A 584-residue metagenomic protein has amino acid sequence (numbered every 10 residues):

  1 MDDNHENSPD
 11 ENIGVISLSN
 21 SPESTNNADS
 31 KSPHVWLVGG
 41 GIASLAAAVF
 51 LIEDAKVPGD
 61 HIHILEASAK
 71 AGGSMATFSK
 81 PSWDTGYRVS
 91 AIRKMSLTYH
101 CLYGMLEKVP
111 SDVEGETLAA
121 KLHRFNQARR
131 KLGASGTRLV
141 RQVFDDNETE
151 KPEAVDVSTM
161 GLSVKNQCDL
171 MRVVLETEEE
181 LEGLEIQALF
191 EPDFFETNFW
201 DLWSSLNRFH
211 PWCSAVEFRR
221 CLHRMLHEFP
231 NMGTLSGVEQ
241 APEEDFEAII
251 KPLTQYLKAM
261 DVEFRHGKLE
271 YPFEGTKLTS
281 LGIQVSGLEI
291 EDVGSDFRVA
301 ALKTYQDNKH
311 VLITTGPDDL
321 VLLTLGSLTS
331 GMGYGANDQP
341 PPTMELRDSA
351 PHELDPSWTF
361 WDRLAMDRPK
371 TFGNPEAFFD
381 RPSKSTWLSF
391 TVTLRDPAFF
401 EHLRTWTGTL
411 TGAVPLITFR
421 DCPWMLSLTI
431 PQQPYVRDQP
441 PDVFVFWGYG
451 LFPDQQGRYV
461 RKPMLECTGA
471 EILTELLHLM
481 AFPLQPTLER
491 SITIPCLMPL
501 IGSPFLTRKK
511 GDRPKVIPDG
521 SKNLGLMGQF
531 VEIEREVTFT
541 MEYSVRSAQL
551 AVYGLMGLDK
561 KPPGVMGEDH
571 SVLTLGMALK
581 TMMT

Functional and structural regions predicted by a protein language model:
M1-V35, E53-H61, S571, L575-T584: Extreme N-terminal leader/targeting segments of oxidoreductases
G39-L45: Glycine-rich Rossmann-fold phosphate-binding loop(s) that bind the pyrophosphate of adenine dinucleotide cofactors
A47-D60, Y256-V262: A short, Lys/Arg-enriched amphipathic alpha-helix followed by its capping loop at the start of a domain
I52-P81: Glycine-rich FAD pyrophosphate-binding loop
D84, P211, L226-A241, P317-R546 (+2 more regions): C-terminal segments that line or cap access tunnels to active or ligand-binding sites in enzymes and enzyme-associated
D84-L122: Conserved FAD-binding subdomain of flavin-dependent enzymes
D112-H227, E239-Q240: Rossmann-like flavin
R220-L320, T324-G326, D338-D348, L354-W358: Helical element adjacent to the flavin cofactor pocket in flavoenzyme catalytic cores
